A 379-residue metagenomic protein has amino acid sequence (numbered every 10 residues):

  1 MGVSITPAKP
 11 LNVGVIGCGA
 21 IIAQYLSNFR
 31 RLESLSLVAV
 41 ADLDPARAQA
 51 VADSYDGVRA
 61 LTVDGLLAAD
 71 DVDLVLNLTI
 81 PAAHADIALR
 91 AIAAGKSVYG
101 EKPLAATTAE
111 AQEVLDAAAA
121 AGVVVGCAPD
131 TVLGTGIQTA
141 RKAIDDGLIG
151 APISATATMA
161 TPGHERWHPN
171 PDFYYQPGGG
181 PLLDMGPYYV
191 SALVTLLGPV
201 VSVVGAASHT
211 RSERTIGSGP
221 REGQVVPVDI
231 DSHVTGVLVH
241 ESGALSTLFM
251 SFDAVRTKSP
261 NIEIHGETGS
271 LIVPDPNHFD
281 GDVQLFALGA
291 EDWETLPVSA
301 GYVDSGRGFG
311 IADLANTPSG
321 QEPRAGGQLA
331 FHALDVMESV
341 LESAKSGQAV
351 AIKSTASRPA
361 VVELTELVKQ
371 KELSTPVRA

Functional and structural regions predicted by a protein language model:
M1-Y55, V377: N-terminal Rossmann-like dinucleotide-binding module
G2, S191-D282, F309-G320, V340 (+1 more regions): Contiguous beta-strand/loop segments that form the cofactor/metal-binding neighborhood of enzyme cores
L35-S36, T295-V298, N316-H332: Glycine- and charged-residue-rich phosphate/anionic-cofactor binding loop of Rossmann-like
A50-G57, V114-A118: Short, conserved SAM-binding/catalytic segment of Class I S-adenosyl-L-methionine-dependent methyltransferases
G57-G65: Conserved SAM-binding strand-loop segment of SAM-dependent methyltransferases
L74, I80-V132, G147: Beta-strand-loop-alpha-helix segment that lines the small-molecule cofactor/substrate pocket of alpha/beta enzymes
G100, V125-C127, T156, L248 (+1 more regions): Hydrophobic residues in well-ordered beta-strands that form the structural core
T131-P227, G347: Predominantly a Rossmann-like dinucleotide-binding segment in NAD(P)-dependent oxidoreductases
